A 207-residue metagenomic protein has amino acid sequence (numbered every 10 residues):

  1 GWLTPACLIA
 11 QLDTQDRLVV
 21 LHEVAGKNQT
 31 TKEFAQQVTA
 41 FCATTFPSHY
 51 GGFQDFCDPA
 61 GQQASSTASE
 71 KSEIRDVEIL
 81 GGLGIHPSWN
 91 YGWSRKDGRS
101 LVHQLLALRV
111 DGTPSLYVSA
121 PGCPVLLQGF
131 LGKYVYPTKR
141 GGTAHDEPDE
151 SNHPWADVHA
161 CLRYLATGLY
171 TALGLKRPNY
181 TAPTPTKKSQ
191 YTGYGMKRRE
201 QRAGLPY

Functional and structural regions predicted by a protein language model:
G1-L12: Gly/Thr-rich phosphate-binding beta-strand-loop-beta motif of the actin/hexokinase/Hsp70
A6, S65, T167: Active-site-proximal flexible loops/turns
T14-E150, A172-K176, Y180-Y207: Mg2+-dependent endonuclease catalytic cores in nucleic-acid-processing enzymes, primarily RNase H-like
H153-P154: C-terminal helical/tail subdomains of lipid-metabolizing enzymes
D157: Beta-rich catalytic cores
L165-L173: Short, hydrophobic alpha-helical segments
